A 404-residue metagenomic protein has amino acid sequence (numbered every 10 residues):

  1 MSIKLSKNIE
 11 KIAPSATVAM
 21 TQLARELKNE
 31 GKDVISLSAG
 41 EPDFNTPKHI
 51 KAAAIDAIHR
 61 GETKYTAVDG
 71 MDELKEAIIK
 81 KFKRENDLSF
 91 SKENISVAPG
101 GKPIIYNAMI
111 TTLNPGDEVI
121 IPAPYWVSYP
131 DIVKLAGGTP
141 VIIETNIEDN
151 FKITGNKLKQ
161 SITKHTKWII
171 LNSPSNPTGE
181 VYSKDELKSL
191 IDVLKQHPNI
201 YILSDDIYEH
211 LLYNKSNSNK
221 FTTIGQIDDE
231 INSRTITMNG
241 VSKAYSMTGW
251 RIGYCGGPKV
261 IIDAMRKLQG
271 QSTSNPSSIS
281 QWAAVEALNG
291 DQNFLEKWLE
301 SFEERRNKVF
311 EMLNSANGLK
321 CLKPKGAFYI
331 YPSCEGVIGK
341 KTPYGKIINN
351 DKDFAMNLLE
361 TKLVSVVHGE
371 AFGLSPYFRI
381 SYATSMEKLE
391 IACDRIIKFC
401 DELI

Functional and structural regions predicted by a protein language model:
S2-L5, A13-S15, M20-D33, E41-A57 (+1 more regions): PLP-dependent class I/II
I9: Substrate/cofactor-recognition hotspot
S38-E41, D56-K75: A glycine-/small-polar-enriched, mobile loop at the entrance of the PLP active site in fold-type I
Y65-A98: Conserved N-terminal alpha-helix of the aminotransferase class I/II PLP-enzyme fold
